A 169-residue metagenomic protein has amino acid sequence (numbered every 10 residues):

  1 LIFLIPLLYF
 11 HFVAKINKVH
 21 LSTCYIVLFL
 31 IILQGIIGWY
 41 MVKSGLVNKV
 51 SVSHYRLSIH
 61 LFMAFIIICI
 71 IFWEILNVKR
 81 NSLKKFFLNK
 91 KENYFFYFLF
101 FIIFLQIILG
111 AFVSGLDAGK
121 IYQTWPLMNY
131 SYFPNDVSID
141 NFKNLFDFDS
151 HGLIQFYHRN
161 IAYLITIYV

Functional and structural regions predicted by a protein language model:
L1-V169: Polytopic transmembrane helical bundles with strong interfacial aromatic enrichment
